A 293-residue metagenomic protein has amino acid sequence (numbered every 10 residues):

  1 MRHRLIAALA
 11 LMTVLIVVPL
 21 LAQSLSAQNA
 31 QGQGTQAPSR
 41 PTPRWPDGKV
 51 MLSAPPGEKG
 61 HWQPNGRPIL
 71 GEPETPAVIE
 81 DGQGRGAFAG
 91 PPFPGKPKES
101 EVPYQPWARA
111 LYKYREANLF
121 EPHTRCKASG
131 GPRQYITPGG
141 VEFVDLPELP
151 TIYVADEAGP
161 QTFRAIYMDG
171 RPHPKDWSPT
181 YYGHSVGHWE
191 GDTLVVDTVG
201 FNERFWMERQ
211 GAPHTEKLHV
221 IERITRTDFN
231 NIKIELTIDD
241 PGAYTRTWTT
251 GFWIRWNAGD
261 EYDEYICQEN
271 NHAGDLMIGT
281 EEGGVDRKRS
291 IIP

Functional and structural regions predicted by a protein language model:
M1-R4: Positively charged n-region of N-terminal signal peptides that target proteins for export
L9-A22: Bacterial N-terminal signal peptides
A22-P293: PEST-like low-complexity, intrinsically disordered acidic/proline/serine-rich tracts that flank trafficking/processing
